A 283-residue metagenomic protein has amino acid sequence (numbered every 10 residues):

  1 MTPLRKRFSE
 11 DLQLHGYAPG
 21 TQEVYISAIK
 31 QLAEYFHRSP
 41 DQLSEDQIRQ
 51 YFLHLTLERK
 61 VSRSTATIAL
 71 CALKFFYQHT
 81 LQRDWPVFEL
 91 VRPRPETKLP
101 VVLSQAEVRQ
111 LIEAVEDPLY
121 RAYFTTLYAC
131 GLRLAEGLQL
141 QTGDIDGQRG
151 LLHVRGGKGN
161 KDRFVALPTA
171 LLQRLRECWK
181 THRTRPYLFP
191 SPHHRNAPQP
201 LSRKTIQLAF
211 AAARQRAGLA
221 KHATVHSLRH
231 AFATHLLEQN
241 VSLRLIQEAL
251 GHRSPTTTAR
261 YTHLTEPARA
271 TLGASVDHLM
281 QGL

Functional and structural regions predicted by a protein language model:
M1-L283: Conserved catalytic core of the tyrosine transesterase superfamily
